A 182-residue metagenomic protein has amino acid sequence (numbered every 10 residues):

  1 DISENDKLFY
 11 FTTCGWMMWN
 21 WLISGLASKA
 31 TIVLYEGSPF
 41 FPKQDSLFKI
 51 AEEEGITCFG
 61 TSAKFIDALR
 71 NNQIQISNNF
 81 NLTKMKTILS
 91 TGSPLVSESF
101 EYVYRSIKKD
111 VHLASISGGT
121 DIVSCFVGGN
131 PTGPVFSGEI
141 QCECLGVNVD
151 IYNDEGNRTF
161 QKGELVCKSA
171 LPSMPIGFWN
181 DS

Functional and structural regions predicted by a protein language model:
D1-K7, G15-T57, N72: Conserved AMP-binding/adenylation subdomain of ANL enzymes
E4, L22, A27-A30, I56-T61 (+1 more regions): Gly/Ser/Thr-rich phosphate-binding loop
K7-F9, V166: Short, well-ordered beta-strand segments
T12: Active-site beta-alpha turn of Rossmann-fold NAD(P)-dependent dehydrogenases/reductases
K64-D67, P172-S173: Alpha-helix/helix-capping structural signal
S137-E143: Short Gly/Pro-enriched turn/cap motifs at secondary-structure boundaries
C144, N157-S182: Conserved ATP/PPi-binding loop(s) of AMP-dependent carboxylate-activating enzymes
